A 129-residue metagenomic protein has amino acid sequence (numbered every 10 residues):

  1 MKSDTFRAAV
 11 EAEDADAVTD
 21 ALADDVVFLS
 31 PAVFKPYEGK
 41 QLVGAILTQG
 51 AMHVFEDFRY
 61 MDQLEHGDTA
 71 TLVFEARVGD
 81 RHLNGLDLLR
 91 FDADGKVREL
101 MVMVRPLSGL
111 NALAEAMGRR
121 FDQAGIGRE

Functional and structural regions predicted by a protein language model:
M1-A21, G127: Short acidic-aromatic low-complexity motifs
T5, A17, L42, G109-A112 (+1 more regions): Exposed alpha-helical structural elements
F6, V18-T19, V26, G39 (+5 more regions): Hydrophobic pocket/interface hotspot
A9, V33-F34, L88: Short N-terminal micro-motifs specific to bacterial/archaeal maturation and metal-cluster initiation sites
A15-A17, D24-G67: A solvent-exposed, acidic/Ser-Thr-rich amphipathic alpha-helical stretch
T48-E129: A beta-strand edge to alpha-helix "cap/lid" segment located at domain peripheries
